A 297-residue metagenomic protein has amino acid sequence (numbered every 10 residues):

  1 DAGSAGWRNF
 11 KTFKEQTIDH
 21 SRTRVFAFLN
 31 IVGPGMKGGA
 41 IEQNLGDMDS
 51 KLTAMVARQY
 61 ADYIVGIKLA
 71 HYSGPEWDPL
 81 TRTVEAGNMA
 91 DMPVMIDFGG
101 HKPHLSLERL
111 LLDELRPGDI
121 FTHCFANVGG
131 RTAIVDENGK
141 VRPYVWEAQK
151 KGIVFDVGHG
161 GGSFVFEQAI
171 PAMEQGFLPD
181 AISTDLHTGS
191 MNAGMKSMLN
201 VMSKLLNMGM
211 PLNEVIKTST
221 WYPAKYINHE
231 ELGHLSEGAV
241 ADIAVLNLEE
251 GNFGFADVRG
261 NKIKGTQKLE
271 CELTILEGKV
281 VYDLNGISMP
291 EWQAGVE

Functional and structural regions predicted by a protein language model:
D1-A2, A70, C124, N247 (+1 more regions): Conserved residues at the C-terminal ends of beta-strands
D1-A70: Divalent-metal coordination cores built from histidine and acidic residues
S4-G6, I31-P34, H71-S73, G100-K102 (+4 more regions): Active-site-proximal loop/turn and secondary-structure-junction residues that shape catalytic pockets, frequently
F10-D19, L110-D113, P171-E174, H229-E230 (+1 more regions): Short low-complexity, flexible loop/linker segments enriched in glycine and/or proline with clustered acidic
T12, D47-F155, S163-D180: Histidine/acidic residue-rich metal-binding segments in metalloenzymes
L29, I96, T122, T184 (+1 more regions): Active-site flanking residues adjacent to catalytic metal/cofactor-binding acidic residues
E167-E250: His/Asp/Glu-enriched, well-ordered alpha-helical/loop segment that forms or immediately abuts the divalent-metal
V240-A294: C-terminal cap of metal-dependent C-N hydrolases
